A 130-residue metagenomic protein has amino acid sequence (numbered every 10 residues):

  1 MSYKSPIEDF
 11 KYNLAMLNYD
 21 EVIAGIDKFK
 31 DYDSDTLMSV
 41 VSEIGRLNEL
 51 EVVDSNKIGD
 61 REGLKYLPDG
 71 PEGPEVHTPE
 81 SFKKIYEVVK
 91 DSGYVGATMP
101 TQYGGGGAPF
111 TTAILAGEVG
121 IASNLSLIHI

Functional and structural regions predicted by a protein language model:
M1-E72, V76: Extended, charge-enriched "interface" segments that sit outside catalytic cores
N13-D20, E43-S55, I85-A97, Q102 (+1 more regions): Generic, well-ordered alpha-helical scaffold segments in large soluble proteins
S81: His/Cys-centered metal/cofactor-coordination and adjacent catalytic loops
G104-G107: Flexible loop/turn segments at secondary-structure boundaries
I128-I130: Conserved small/polar residues in nucleotide/adenosyl-binding loops
